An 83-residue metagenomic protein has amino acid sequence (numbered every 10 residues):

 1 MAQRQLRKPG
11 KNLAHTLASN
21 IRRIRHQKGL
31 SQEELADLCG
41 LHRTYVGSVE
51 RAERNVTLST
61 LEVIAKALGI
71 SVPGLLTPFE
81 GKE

Functional and structural regions predicted by a protein language model:
A2-Q3, K66, L76-E83: Short, charged recognition helix plus adjacent turn of helix-turn-helix-like nucleic-acid-binding domains
Q3-Q27: A short, Lys/Arg-rich alpha-helix, primarily the initiator
S19-E34, L38, V63: Short basic helix-loop element that most often maps to the first helix and adjoining turn of HTH DNA-binding modules
I21, L35-A36, V46-V49, L75: Conserved hydrophobic/aromatic packing and binding residues within compact polymer-binding modules
G40-R54: Recognition helix of helix-turn-helix/homeodomain-like DNA-binding domains that insert into the DNA major groove
S59-G74: DNA major-groove recognition helix of helix-turn-helix/homeodomain DNA-binding modules
